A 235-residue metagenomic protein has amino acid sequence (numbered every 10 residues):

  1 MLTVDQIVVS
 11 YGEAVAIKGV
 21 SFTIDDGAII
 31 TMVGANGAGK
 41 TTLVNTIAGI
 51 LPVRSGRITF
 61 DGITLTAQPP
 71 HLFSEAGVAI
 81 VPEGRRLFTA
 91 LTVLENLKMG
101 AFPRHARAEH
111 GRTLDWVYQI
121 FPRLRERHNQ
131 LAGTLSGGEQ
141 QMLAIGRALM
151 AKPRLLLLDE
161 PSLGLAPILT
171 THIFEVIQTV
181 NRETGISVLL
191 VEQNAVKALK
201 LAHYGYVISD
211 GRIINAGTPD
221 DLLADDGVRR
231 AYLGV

Functional and structural regions predicted by a protein language model:
G12, Q68, V93-R112, I120-P122 (+1 more regions): ABC-type ATPase nucleotide-binding domains, specifically the catalytic core motifs of the NBD
V33-A35: The feature captures the beta-strand-to-loop junction immediately N-terminal to the Walker
A48: Helix-to-loop junction immediately C-terminal to a conserved catalytic motif
G56-T64, A76, E109-L114: Conserved ABC transporter NBD signature motif
A148-L149: ABC ATPase C-loop
K152: Conserved catalytic motifs of ABC-family nucleotide-binding domains
T171-G185: Helical segment within the ABC ATPase nucleotide-binding domain
